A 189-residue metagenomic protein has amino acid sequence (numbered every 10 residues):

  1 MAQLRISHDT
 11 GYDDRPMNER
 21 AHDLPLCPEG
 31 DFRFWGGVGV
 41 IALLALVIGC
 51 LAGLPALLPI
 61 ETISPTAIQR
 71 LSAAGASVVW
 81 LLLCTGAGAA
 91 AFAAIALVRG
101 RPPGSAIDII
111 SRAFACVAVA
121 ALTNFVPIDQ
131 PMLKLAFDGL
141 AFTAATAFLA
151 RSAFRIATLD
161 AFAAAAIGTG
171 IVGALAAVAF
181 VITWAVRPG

Functional and structural regions predicted by a protein language model:
M1-D9: N-terminal acidic, proline/glycine-rich, low-complexity intrinsically disordered segments
D9-I107: Selected alpha-helical membrane-embedding segments in polytopic membrane proteins
S72, A76, G104-R112, D129-D138 (+1 more regions): Membrane-interface starts of transmembrane alpha-helices
W80, C84-A87, D138-T146: Hydrophobic core segments of transmembrane alpha-helices in multi-pass, intramembrane catalytic enzymes
S105-F125, A165-A174: Transmembrane alpha-helical segments of multi-pass membrane proteins
A120-A144: Short alpha-helical packing/oligomerization segments
D129-P131, A147-A165: Membrane-helix boundary connector in multi-pass membrane proteins
A176-G189: Juxtamembrane boundary at the C-terminal end of a transmembrane helix
